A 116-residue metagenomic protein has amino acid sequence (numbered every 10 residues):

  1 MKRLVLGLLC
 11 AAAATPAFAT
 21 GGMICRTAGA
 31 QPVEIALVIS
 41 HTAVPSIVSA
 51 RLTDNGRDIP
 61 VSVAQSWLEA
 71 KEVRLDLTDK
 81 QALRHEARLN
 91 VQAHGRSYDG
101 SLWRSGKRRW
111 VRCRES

Functional and structural regions predicted by a protein language model:
M1-L4: Positively charged n-region of N-terminal signal peptides that target proteins for export
A12-A17: N-terminal signal peptide c-region/cleavage motif recognized by signal peptidases
G21-A87, G100-S116: Central antiparallel beta-sheet cores of small beta-barrel/beta-sandwich binding domains
Q92-Y98: Short, highly charge-biased, low-complexity peptide segments
